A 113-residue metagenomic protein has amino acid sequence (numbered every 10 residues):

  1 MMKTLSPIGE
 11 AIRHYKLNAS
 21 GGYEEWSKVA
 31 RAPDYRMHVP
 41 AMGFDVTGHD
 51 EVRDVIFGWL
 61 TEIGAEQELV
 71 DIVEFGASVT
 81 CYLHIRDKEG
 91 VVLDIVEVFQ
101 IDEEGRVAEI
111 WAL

Functional and structural regions predicted by a protein language model:
M1-L5, G43-V46: Charge-dense, low-complexity intrinsically disordered segments
M2-D34: Short acidic-aromatic low-complexity motifs
M2-K3, H38, R53-L113: A beta-strand edge to alpha-helix "cap/lid" segment located at domain peripheries
L17, A41-F44, R86: Short histidine/acidic/glycine/proline-rich micro-motifs that form metal- and phosphate-coordinating active-site loops
Y23-E24, H49, E104: Residues at or immediately preceding the N-termini of alpha-helices
Y23-K28, F44, D71-I72, S78: Short, flexible segments with low predicted structural confidence
D34-T47: A short gly/proline-enriched turn/hairpin at secondary-structure junctions
